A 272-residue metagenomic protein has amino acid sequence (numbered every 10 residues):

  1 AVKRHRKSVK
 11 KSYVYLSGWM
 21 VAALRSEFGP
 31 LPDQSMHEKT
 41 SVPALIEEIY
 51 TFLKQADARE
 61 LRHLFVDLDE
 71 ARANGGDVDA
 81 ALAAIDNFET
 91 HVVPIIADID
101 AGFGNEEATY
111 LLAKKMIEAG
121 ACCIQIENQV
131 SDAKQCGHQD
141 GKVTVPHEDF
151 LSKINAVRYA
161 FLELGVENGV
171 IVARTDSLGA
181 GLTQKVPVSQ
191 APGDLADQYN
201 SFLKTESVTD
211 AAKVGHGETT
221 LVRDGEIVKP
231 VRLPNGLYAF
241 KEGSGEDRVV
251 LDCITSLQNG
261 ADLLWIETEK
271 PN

Functional and structural regions predicted by a protein language model:
A1-N272: Alpha/beta enzyme core
